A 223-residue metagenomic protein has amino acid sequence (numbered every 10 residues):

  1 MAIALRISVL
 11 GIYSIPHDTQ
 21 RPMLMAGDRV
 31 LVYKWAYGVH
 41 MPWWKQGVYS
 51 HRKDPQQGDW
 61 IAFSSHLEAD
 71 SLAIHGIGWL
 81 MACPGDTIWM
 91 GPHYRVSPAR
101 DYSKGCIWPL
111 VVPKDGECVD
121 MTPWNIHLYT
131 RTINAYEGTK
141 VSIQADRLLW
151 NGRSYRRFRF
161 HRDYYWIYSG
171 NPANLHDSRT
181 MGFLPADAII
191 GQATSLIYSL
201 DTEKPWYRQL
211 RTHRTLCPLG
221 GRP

Functional and structural regions predicted by a protein language model:
M1-P223: Extended hydrophobic leader/signal-anchor segments used for secretion and membrane insertion
